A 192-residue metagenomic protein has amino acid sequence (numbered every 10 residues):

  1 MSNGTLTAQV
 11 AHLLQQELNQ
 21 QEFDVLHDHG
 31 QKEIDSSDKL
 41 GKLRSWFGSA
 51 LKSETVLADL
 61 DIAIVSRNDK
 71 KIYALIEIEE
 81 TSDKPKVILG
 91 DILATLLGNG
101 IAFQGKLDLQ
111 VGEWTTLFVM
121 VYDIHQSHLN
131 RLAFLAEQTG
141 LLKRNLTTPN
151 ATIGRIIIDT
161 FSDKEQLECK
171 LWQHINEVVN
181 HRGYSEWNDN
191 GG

Functional and structural regions predicted by a protein language model:
M1-Q15: Nuclease catalytic cores
H12-L14, L129-T147, H174: Short, aromatic/basic amphipathic alpha-helical patches
D24-K70: Active-site metal-binding core of divalent-cation-utilizing nuclease and nuclease-like domains
E54, Y73, G90-A94: Catalytic toxin/effector domains delivered as secreted proteins or via bacterial secretion systems
I62-I64, I72-E80, T95: Conserved catalytic cores of phosphodiester-cleaving nucleases, focusing on short active-site segments
E80-L141: Catalytic cores of nucleic-acid endonucleases
L141-Q173: Charged, structured surface patches that assemble and position nucleic-acid processing machinery
L146-G154, N180-G192: Extended, charge-rich low-complexity interaction segments
